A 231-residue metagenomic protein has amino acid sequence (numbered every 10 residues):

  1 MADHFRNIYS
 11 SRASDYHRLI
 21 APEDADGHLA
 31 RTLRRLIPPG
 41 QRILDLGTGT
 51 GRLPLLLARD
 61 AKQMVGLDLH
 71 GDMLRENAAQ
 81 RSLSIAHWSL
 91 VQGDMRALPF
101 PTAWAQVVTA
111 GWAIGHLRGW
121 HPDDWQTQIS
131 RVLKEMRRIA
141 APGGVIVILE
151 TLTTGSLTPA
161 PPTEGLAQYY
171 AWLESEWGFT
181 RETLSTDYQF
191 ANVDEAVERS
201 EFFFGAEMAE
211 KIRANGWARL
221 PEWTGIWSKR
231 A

Functional and structural regions predicted by a protein language model:
M1-P39: Conserved class I S-adenosyl-L-methionine
R42, G143-V145: Short glycine-centered segments of the SAM/dcSAM-binding site in methyltransferase folds
L44, T50-A97: Class I SAM-dependent methyltransferase SAM/SAH-binding core
T50, T180-A231: Conserved Class I S-adenosyl-L-methionine
R96-V108: A short acidic, Gly/Pro-enriched loop at the edge of an enzyme's catalytic core that lines a small-molecule cofactor
Q106-T127: A short SAM/SAH-binding and catalytic strip from SAM-dependent methyltransferases
T127-P142: A short glycine-rich, Lys/Arg-flanked "PGG" loop and its adjoining helix->strand segment in the class I
V145-W172: Conserved class I S-adenosyl-L-methionine
